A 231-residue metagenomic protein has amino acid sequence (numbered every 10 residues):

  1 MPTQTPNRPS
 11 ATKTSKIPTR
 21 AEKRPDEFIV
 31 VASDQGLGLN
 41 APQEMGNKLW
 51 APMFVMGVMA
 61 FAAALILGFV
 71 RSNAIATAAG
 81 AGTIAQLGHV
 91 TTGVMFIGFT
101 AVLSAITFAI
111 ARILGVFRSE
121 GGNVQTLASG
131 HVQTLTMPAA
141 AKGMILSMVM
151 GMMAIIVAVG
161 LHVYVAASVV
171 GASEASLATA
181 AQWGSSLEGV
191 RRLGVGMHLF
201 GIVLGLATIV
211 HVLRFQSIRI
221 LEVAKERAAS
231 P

Functional and structural regions predicted by a protein language model:
P2-Q35, E120-A128: Short, charged cytosolic
Q4, S129-L161, E222-P231: Hydrophobic alpha-helical transmembrane segments of integral membrane proteins
Q35-L39, N123-A140, S176-S186: Short membrane-interface loop/juxtamembrane segments of multi-pass integral membrane proteins
N40-V58, T136-M153: Alpha-helical transmembrane segments and their helix-start/interface "positive-inside/aromatic belt" motifs in integral
Q43-G46, G80-F96, L177-G194: Membrane-interface segments at the starts/ends of alpha-helical transmembrane spans
A63-G80, V157-S176: Membrane-helix interface motif
T107-A128, I202-P231: Cytosolic juxtamembrane helix at the C-terminal end of the final transmembrane segment
V165-H211: Alpha-helical transmembrane segments and their immediate juxtamembrane interface regions
